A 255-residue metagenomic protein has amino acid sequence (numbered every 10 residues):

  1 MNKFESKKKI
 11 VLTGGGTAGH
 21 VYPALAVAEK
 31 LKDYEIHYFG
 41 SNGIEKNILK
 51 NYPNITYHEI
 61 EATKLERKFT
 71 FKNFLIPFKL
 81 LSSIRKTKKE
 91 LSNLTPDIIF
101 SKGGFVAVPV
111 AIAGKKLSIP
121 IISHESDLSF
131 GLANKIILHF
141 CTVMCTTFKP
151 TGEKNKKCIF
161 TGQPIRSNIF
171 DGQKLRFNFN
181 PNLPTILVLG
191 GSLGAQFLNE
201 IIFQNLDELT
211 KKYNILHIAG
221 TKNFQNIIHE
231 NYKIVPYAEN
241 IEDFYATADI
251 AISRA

Functional and structural regions predicted by a protein language model:
S6-K9, E35, I55-T56, K115-G172: Active-site-proximal region of nucleotide-activated glycan assembly enzymes, centered on histidine/acidic-rich loops
K7-G15, Y34-K79: Conserved nucleotide-sugar phosphate-binding/catalytic loop shared by glycosyltransferases and other
L12-L25, Q196: A short, glycine/small-residue-rich beta-strand->loop->alpha-helix junction that serves as a flexible
H20-L31, I44: Short amphipathic alpha-helix
Y38-G40, I44-P53, F170-K174, N180-S253: Donor-nucleotide binding loops and adjacent catalytic segments primarily of GT-B fold Leloir glycosyltransferases
I44-N47, I98-L117: An aromatic- and histidine-rich active-site surface loop
F69-I98, K116: An amphipathic, basic-hydrophobic alpha-helix
N93-T95, H139-F140, D243-T247: Alpha-helix C-terminal capping/helix-to-coil transition sites in glycosyltransferase folds
